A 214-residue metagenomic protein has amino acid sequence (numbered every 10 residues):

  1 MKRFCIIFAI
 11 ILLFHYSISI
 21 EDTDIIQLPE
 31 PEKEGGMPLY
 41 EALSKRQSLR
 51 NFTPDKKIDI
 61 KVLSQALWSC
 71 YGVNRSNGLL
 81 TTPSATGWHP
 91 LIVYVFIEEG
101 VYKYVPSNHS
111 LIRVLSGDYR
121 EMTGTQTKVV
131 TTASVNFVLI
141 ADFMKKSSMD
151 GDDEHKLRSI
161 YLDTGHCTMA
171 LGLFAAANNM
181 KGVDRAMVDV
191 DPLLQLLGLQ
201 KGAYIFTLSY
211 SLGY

Functional and structural regions predicted by a protein language model:
F4-L13: Sec-dependent N-terminal signal peptides
I18-A133: N-terminal amphipathic, basic helical "cap/leader" segment at the start of enzyme domains
R46, A66, V93, V135-K146 (+1 more regions): Small-aliphatic-rich amphipathic alpha-helix that forms the alpha element of a beta-alpha
T132-S134, Y204-I205: Short coil/turn connectors at secondary-structure junctions
G198-Y214: A glycine-rich helix N-cap at a beta->alpha junction
